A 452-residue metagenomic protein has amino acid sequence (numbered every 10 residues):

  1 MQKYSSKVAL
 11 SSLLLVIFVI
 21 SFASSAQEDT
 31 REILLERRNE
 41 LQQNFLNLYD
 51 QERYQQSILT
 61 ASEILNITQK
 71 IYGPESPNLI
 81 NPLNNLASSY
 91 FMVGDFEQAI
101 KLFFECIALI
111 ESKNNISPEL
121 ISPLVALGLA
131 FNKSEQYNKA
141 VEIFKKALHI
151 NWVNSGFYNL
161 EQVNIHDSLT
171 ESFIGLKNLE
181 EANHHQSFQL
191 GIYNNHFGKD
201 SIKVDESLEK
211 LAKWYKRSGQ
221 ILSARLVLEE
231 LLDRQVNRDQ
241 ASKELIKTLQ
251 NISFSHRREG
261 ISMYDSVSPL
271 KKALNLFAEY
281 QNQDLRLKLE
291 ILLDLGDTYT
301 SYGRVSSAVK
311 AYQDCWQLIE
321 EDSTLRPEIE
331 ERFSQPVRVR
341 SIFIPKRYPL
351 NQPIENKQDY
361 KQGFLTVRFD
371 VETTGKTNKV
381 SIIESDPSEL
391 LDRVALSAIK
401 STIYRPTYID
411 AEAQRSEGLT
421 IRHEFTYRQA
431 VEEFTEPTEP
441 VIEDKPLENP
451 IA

Functional and structural regions predicted by a protein language model:
Q2-S12: Bacterial N-terminal signal peptides that target proteins for export
S11-S21: Bacterial N-terminal signal peptides
F22-A26: Sec/Tat signal peptide C-region and signal peptidase I cleavage site
Q27, I33-Y54, I58, P74-I80 (+8 more regions): Charge-biased low-complexity segments
T68, C106, I110, I150-N151 (+3 more regions): Hydrophobic packing position at a conserved site in alpha-helical tandem repeat units
T68-E111: Mid-chain, structured segments of secreted extracytoplasmic proteins
Q98-K101, K139-E142, K146, E181-H184 (+2 more regions): Structural signature of tandem alpha-helical TPR/SEL1-like repeats, specifically the intra-repeat loop/turn
